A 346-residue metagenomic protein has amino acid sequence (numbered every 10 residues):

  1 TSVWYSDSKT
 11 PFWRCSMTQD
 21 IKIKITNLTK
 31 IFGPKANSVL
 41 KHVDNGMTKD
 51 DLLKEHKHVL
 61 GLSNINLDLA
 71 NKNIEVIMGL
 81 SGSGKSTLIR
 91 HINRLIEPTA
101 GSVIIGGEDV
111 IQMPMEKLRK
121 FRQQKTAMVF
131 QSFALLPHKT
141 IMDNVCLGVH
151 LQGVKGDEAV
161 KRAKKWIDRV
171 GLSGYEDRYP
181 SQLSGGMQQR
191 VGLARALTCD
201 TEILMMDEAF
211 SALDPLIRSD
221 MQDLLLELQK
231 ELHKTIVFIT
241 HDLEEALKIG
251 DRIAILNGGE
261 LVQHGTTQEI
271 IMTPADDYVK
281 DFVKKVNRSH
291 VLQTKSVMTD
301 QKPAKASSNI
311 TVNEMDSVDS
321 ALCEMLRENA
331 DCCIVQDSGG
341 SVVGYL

Functional and structural regions predicted by a protein language model:
K24, H42-D51, E108-D109, H150 (+1 more regions): Conserved ABC ATPase "signature" region
G101-D109: Conserved ABC transporter NBD signature motif
Y179-L183, M187: Conserved ABC ATPase signature
T198-E202: A short, proline-enriched helix->beta-strand linker immediately N-terminal to the Walker B motif in ABC-type P-loop
H264-G265, T273, Y345: ABC ATPase "signature
S307-A330, I334-G339, G344-L346: The conserved cystathionine-beta-synthase
